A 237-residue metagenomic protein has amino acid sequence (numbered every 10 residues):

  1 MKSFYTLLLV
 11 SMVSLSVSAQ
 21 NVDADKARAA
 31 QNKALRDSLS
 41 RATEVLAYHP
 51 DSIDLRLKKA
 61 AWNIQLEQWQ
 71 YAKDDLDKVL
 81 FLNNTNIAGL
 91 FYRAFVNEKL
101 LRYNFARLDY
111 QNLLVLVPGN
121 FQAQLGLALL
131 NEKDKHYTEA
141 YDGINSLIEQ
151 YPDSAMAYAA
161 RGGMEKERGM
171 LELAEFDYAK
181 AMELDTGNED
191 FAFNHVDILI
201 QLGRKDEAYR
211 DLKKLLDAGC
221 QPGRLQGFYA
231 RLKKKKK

Functional and structural regions predicted by a protein language model:
V17-Q70, D74: N-terminal leader/linker segments that initiate helical-solenoid repeat arrays
V22-K26, K33, Q201-K237: Terminal, low-structured helical/coil segments at or just beyond the last alpha-helical repeat
I53-D54, I87-A88, F121-Q122, A155-M156 (+2 more regions): Helix-start (N-cap) detector for alpha-helical repeat units in TPR-like alpha-solenoids, especially tetratricopeptide
I64, F91-E98, E132, A159 (+2 more regions): Position-specific recognition of the canonical hydrophobic site in helix A of tetratricopeptide repeat
